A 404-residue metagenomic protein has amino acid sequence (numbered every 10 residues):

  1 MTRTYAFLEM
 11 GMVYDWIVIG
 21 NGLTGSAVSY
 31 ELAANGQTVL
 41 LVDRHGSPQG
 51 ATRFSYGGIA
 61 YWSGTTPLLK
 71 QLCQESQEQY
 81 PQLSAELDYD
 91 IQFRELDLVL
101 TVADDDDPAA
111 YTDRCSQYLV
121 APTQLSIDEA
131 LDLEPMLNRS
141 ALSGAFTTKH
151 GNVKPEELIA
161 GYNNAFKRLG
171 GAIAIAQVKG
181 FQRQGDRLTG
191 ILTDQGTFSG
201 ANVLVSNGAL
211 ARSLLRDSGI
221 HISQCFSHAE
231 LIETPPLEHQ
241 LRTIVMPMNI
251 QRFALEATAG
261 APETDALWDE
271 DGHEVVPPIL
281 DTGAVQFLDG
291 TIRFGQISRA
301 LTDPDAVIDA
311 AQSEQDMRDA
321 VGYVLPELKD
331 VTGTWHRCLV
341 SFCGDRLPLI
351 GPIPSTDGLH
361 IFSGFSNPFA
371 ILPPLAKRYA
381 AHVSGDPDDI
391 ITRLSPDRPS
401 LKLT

Functional and structural regions predicted by a protein language model:
M10-T24: Beta1/beta-strand and adjacent pyrophosphate-binding region of the FAD-binding site in flavoprotein oxidoreductases
I17-I19, F198-L210, A376: Short hydrophobic core segments
Y30-E31, I59, I91-F93, A209-W335 (+1 more regions): Active-site substrate-recognition segment that forms the wall of the catalytic cavity or substrate channel
A34-R53: Glycine-rich FAD pyrophosphate-binding loop
G57-L133, I279-T282: Dinucleotide-binding Rossmann-like beta1-alpha1 core, especially the glycine-rich loop that anchors the ADP
Q71-L72, L100-P108, A145-N164, V307-S313 (+1 more regions): Short beta-strand to alpha-helix junction loop
E129-D132, N152, L301-D303, V307-I371 (+3 more regions): Flavin (FAD/FMN) cofactor-binding core of flavoprotein oxidoreductases
A145-D194, F198: Helical element adjacent to the flavin cofactor pocket in flavoenzyme catalytic cores
